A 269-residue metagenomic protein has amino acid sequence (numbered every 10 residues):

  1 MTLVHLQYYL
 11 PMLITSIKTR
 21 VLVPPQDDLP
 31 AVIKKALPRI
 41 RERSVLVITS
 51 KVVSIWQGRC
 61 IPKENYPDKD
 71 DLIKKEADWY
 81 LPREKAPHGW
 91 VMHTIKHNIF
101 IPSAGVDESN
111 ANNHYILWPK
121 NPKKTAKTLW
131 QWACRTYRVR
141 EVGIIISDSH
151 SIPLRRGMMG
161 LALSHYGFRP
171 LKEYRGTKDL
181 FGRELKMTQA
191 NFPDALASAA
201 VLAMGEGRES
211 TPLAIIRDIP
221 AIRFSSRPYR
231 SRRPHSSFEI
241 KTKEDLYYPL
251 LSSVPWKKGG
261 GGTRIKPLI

Functional and structural regions predicted by a protein language model:
H5-I269: N-terminal and secondary-structure boundary signal
